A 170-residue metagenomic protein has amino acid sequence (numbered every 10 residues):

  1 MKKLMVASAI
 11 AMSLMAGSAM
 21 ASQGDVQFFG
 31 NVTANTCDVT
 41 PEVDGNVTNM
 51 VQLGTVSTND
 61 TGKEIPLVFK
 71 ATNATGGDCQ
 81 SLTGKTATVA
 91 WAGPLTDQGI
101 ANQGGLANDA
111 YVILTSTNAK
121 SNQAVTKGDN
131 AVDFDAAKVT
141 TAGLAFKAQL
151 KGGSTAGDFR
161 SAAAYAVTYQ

Functional and structural regions predicted by a protein language model:
M1-A21: Gram-negative bacterial Sec-dependent N-terminal signal peptides
K3, M20-Q170: Mature extracellular/passenger domains of Gram-negative fimbrial/pilin and adhesin proteins
